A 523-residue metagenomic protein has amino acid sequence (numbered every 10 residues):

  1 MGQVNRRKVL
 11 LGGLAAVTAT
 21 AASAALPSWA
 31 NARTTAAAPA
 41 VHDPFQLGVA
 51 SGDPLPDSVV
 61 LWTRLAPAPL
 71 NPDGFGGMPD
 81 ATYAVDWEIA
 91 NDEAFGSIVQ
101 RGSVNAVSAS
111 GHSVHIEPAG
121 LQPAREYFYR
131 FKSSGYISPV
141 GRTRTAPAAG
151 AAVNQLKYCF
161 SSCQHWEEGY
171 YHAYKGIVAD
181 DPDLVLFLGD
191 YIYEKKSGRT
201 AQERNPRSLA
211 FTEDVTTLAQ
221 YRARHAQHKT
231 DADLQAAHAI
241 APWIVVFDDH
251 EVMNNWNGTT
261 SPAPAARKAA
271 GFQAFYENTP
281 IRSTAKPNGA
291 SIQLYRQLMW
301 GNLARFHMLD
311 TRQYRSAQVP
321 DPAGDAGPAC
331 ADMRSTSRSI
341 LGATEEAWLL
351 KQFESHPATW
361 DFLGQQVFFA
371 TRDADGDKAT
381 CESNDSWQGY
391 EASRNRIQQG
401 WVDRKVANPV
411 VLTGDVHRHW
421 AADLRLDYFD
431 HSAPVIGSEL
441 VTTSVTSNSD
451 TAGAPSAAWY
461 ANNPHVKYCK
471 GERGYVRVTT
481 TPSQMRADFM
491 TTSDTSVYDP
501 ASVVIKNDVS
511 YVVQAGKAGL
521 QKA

Functional and structural regions predicted by a protein language model:
G2-A22, N31-A523: Metal-dependent phosphoester/phosphodiester hydrolase catalytic core
